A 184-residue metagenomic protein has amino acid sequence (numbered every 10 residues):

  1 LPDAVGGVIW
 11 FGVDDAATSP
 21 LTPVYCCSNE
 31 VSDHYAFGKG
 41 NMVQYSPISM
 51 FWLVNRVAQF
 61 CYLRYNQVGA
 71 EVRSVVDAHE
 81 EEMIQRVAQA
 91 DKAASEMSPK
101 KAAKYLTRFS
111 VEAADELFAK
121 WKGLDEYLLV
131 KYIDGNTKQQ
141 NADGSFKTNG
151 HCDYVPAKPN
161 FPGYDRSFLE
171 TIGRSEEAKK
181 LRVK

Functional and structural regions predicted by a protein language model:
L1-K184: C-terminus-biased signal that marks the final domain/tail of proteins
